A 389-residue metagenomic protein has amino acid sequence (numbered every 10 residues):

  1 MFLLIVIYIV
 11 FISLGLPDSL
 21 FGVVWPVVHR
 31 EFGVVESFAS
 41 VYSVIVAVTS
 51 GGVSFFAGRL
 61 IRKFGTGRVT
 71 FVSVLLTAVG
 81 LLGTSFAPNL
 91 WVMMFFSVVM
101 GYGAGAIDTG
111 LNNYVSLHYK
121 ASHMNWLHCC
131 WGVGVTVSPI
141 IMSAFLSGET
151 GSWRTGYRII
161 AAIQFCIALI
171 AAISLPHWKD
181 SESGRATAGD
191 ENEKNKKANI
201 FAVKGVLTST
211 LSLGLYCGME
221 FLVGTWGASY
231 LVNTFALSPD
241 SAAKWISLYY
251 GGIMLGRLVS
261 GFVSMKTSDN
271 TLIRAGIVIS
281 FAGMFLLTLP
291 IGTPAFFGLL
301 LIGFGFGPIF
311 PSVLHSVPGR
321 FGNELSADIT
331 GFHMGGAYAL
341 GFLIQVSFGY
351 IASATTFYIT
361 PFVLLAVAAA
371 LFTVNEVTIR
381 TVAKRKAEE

Functional and structural regions predicted by a protein language model:
S19, V46-F55, T136, Y250-L258 (+1 more regions): Residue-level signature of mid-helix packing/kink "hotspots" within the transmembrane helices of 12-pass Major
F21-G22, K204-S247, G251-M254: Extracytoplasmic gate region of multi-pass secondary transporters
G33, G65, F86-W91, A236 (+2 more regions): Helix-breaking motifs and short loop linkers at transmembrane-helix boundaries and internal kinks in secondary membrane
G52-W91: Conserved MFS/SLC helix-loop-helix module at the cytosolic interface between two early adjacent transmembrane helices
V53-T66, G256-S268, A352-S353: Helix-to-loop junctions at the C-terminal end of transmembrane segments in multipass secondary transporters
F96-C130: Cytoplasmic helix-loop-helix junction between adjacent transmembrane helices in 12-TM secondary transporters
W126-K179: Helix-loop-helix hairpin linking two adjacent transmembrane segments in secondary transporters
R320-F357: A late C-terminal transmembrane helix in Major Facilitator Superfamily
